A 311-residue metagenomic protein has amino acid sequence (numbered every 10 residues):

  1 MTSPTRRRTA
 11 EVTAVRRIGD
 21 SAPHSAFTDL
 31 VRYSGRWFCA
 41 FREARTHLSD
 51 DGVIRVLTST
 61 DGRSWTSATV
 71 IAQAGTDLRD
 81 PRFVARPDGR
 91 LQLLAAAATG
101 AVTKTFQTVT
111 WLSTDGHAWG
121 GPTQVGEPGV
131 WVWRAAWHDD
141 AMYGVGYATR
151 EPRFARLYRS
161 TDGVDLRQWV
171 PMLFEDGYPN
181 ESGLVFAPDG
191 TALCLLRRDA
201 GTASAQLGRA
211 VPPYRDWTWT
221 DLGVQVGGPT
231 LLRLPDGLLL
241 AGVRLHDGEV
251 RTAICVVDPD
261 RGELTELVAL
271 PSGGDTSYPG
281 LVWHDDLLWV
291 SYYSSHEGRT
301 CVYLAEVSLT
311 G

Functional and structural regions predicted by a protein language model:
M1-P23, V31-L78, A85-G274, W283-G311: Beta-rich carbohydrate-recognition and catalytic domains
Y278-G280: C-terminal structured domain segments
